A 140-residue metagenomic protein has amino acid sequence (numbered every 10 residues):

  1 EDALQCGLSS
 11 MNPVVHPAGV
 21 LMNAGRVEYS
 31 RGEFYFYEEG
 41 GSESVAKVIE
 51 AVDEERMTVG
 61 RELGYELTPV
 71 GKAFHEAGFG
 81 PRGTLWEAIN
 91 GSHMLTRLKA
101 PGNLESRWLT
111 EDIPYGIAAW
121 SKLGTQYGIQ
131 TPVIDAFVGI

Functional and structural regions predicted by a protein language model:
E1-V52: Substrate/ligand-engaging "lid" and interaction regions
L4-G7, A73-E76, F137-I140: Short linear loop/turn motifs
S9-N23, E76-W86, T96-N103: Phosphate-binding glycine-rich loops and adjacent basic patches that engage nucleotide phosphates, nucleic-acid
N23-S30, E54, T58, Y115-A118 (+1 more regions): Generic structural signal for well-ordered, non-membrane alpha-helices
G40-K47, G80, R107-E111: A short glycine-/small-residue-rich loop at the edge of a beta-strand within enzyme catalytic domains
V45, I49-H93, R97: Small-residue-rich helix-loop
R82-I140: C-terminal helical cap and adjacent loop that interface with cofactors, partners, or active-site loops
